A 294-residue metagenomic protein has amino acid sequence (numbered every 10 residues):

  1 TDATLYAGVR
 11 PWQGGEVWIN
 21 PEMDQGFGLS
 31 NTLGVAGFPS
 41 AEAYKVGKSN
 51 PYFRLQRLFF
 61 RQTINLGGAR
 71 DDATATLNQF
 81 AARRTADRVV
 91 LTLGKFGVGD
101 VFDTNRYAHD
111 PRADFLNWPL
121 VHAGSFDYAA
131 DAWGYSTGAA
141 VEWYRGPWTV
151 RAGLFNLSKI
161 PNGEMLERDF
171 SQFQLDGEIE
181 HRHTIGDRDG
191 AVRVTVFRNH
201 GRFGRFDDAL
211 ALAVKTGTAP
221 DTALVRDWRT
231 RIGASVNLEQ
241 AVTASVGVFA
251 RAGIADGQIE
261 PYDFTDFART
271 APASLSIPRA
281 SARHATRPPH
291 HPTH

Functional and structural regions predicted by a protein language model:
T1-T4, G8-R10, N20-E22: N-terminal regions that are enriched for targeting/export leaders and immediately downstream pro/stem segments
D2-T4, L55, G134-G138, Q172-E178 (+4 more regions): Transmembrane beta-barrel architecture of outer membranes
L5-V9, L58-Q62, L93, A139-W143 (+4 more regions): Residues on the lipid-exposed face of transmembrane beta-strands in outer-membrane beta-barrel proteins
G14-V17, L66-D71, P147-A152, I185-V192 (+2 more regions): Repeated loop/turn-to-beta-strand initiation elements of outer-membrane beta-barrel proteins
I19-M23, L91-K95, A152-N156, V192-R198 (+5 more regions): Transmembrane beta-barrel strands of outer-membrane/channel proteins
G26-G28, V98-D100, A123-S125, L157-E164 (+2 more regions): Sequence/structural signature of outer-membrane beta-barrel proteins
L33-R57, G67-E178, P220: Surface-exposed coil loops of outer-membrane beta-barrel proteins
T184-H284: Long, well-ordered mid-to-C-terminal structural blocks that present hydrophobic/aromatic surfaces
